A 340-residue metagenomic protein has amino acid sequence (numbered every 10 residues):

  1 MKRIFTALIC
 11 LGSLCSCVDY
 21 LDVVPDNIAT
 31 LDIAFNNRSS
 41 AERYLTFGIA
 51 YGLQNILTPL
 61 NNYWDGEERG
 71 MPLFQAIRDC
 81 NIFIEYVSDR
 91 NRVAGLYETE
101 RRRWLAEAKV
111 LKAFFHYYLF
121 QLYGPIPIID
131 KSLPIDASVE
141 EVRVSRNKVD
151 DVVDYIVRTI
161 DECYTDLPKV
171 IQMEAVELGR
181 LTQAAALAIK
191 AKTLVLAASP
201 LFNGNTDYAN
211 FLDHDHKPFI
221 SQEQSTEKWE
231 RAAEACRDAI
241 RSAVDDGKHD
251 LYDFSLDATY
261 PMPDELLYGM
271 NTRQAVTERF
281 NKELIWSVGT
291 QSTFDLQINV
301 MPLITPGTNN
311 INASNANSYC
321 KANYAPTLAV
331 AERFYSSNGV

Functional and structural regions predicted by a protein language model:
K2-A7: Sec-dependent signal peptide recognition, specifically the positively charged N-region followed immediately by
S13-S16: C-terminal motif of bacterial Sec signal peptides marking the signal peptidase cleavage site
V18-L60, I126, D130, Q183-A184 (+1 more regions): An aromatic- and glycine-enriched ligand-binding surface/loop that stacks and positions planar moieties
S39-G124, V139-L178: Conserved, well-structured interaction surfaces
E107, F114, A188, K192-V195: Contiguous, well-ordered alpha-helical segments that form the cores/surfaces of helical PPI scaffolds
S132-A137: Short edge-strand/loop segments of extracellular domains
L178-A186: Short amphipathic alpha-helices and their capping/turn segments at secondary-structure boundaries
